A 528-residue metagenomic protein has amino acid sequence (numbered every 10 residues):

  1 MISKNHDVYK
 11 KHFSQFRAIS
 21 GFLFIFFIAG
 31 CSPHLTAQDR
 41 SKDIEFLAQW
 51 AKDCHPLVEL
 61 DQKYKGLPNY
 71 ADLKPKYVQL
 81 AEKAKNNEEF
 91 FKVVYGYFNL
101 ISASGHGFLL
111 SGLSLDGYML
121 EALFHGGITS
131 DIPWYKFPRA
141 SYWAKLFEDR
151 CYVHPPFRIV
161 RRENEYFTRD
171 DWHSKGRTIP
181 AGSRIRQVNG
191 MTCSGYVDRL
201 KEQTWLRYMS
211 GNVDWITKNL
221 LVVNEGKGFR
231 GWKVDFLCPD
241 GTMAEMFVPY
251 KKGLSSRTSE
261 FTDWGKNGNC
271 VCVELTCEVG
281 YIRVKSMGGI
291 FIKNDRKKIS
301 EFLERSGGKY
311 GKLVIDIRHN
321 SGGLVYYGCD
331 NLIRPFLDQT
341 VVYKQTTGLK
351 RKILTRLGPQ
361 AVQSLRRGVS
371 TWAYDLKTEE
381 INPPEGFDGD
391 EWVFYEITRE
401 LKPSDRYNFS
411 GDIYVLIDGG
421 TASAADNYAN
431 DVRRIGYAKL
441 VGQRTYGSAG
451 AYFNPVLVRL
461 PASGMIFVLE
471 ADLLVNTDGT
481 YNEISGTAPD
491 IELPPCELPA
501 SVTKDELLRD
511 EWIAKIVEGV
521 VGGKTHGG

Functional and structural regions predicted by a protein language model:
M1-Q15: N-terminal secretory signal peptides that target proteins for export/translocation
R17-S20: Intrinsically disordered, low-complexity proline-rich regions
H34-G348, D412, R444, A449 (+4 more regions): Flexible, low-complexity junctional segments that flank or bridge functional domains
W205, G307-E396, R433: Glycine- and acidic-residue-enriched helix-capping/beta->alpha junction motif
E400-L416: Short, conserved helix/loop micro-motifs enriched in His/Cys and acidic residues
D412-R434, A438-G450: Extended C-terminal subregions enriched in glycine
L440-S501: BRCT (BRCA1 C-terminal) domain core and associated BRCT-interaction motifs
